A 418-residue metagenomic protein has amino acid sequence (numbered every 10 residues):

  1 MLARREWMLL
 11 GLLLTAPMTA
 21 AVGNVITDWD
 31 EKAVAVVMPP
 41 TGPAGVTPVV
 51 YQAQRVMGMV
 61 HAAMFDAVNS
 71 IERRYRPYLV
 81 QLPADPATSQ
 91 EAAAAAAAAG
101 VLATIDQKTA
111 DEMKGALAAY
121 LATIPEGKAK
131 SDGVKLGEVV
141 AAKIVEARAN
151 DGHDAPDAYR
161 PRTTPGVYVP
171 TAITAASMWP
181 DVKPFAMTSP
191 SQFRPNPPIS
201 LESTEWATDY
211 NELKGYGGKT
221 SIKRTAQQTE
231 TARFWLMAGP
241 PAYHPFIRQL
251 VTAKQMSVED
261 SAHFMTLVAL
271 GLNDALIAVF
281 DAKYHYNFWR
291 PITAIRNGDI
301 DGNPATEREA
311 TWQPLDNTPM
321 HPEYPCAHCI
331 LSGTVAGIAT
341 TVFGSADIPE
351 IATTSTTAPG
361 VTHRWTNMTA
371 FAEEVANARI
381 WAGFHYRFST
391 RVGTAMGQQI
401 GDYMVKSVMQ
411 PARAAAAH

Functional and structural regions predicted by a protein language model:
M1-M8: Bacterial N-terminal signal peptides that target proteins for export
M8-P17: Bacterial N-terminal signal peptides
A21-H418: Acidic/polar surface patches and capping/hinge elements
